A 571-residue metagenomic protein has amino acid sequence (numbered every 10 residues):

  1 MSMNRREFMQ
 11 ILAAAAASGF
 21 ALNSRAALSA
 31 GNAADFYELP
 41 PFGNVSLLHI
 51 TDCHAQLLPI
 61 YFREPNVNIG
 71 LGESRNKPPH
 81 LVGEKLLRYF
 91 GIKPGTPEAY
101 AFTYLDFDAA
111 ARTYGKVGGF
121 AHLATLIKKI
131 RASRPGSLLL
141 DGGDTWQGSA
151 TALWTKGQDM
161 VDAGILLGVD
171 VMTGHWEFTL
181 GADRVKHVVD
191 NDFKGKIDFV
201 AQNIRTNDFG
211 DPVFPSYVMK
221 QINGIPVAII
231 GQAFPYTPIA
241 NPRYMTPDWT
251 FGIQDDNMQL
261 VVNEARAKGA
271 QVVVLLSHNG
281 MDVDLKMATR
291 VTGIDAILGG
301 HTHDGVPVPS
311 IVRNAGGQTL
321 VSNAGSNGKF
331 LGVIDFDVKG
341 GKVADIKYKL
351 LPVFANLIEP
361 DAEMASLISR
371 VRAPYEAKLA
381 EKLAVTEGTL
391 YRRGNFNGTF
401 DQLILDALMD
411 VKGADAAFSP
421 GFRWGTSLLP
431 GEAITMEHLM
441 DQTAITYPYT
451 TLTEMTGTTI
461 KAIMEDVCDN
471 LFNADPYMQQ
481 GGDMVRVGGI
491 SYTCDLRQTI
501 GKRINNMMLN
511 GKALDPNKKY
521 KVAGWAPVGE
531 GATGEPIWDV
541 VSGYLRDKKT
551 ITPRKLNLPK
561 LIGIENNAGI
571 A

Functional and structural regions predicted by a protein language model:
M3, E7-A13, G19-L22, A27-F354 (+4 more regions): Acidic, metal/ion-coordinating pockets
N32-S46, I50, Q56-G72, K196-N203 (+4 more regions): Feature captures C-terminal
K77, V82-K85, Y89-F90, E98-F102 (+4 more regions): A short C-terminal boundary segment appended to hydrolase-like catalytic domains
A121, Q158, D183, D256 (+5 more regions): Generic alpha-helical secondary structure signal
T125, K129-A132, H187, N191 (+12 more regions): Charged/polar, solvent-exposed surface patches and flexible loops
L140-T145, G293, N327, L357-S366 (+2 more regions): Short, mixed-charge, low-aromatic patches
T179-R184, N191, T250, G280 (+6 more regions): General structural signal for secondary-structure boundaries
P226, T389-L390, S491, A513: Short, solvent-exposed loop/turn motifs
